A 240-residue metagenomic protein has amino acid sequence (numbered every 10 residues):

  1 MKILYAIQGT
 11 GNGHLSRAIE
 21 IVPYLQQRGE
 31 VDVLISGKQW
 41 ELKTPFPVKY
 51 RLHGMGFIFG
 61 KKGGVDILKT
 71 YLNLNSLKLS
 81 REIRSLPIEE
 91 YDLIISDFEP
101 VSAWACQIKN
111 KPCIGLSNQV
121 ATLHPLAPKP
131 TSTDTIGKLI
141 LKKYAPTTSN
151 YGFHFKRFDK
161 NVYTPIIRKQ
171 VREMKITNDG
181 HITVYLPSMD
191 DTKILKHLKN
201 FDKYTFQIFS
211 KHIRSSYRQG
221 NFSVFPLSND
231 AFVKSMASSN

Functional and structural regions predicted by a protein language model:
K2, D92-L93, H181, N240: Structural motif
Y5-G9, V31-K78: Conserved nucleotide-sugar phosphate-binding/catalytic loop shared by glycosyltransferases and other
A6-I19: A short, glycine/small-residue-rich beta-strand->loop->alpha-helix junction that serves as a flexible
I35-E41, D97-V101, N150-F158, I208-S216: Short, polar loop motifs at secondary-structure junctions
G64-L93, P100-V101: Conserved nucleotide-sugar donor-binding subdomain of glycosyltransferases
L93-V101, A105, G115-L116, A231-N240: A donor-sugar binding/catalytic signature common to diverse glycosyltransferases and related nucleotide-sugar
P112-Y163: Active-site-proximal region of nucleotide-activated glycan assembly enzymes, centered on histidine/acidic-rich loops
I167-V171, K175-S238: Donor-nucleotide binding loops and adjacent catalytic segments primarily of GT-B fold Leloir glycosyltransferases
